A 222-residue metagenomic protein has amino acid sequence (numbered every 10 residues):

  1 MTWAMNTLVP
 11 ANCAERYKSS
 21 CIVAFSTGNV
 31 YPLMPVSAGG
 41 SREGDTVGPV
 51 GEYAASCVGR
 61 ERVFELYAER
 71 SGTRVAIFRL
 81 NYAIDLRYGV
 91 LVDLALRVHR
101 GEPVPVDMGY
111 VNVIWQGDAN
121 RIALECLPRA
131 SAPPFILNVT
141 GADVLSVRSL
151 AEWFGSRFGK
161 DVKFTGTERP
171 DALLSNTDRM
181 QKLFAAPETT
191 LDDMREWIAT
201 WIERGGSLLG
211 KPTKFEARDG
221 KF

Functional and structural regions predicted by a protein language model:
M1-W3: A hydrophobic alpha-helix adjacent to the NAD(P)-binding/active-site core of NAD(P)-dependent oxidoreductases, strongly
L8-E52: Conserved Rossmann-fold NAD(P)-dependent oxidoreductase catalytic core, especially the SDR/UDP-sugar
P10-A11, E61, A123: Conserved internal alpha-helix within the Rossmann fold of NAD(P)-dependent oxidoreductases
S56: Active-site helix of classical SDR
R62-N120, F154: NAD(P)-dependent short-chain dehydrogenase/reductase
R79-A83, P105-I114, F135-L145, T167-P170 (+1 more regions): Glycine-rich Rossmann NAD(P)(H)-binding loop
I122-R179, G205, A217-G220: Mid/C-terminal beta-alpha module of Rossmann-like enzyme folds, strongest in SDR-family dehydrogenases/epimerases
L191-F222: Amphipathic terminal alpha-helices
